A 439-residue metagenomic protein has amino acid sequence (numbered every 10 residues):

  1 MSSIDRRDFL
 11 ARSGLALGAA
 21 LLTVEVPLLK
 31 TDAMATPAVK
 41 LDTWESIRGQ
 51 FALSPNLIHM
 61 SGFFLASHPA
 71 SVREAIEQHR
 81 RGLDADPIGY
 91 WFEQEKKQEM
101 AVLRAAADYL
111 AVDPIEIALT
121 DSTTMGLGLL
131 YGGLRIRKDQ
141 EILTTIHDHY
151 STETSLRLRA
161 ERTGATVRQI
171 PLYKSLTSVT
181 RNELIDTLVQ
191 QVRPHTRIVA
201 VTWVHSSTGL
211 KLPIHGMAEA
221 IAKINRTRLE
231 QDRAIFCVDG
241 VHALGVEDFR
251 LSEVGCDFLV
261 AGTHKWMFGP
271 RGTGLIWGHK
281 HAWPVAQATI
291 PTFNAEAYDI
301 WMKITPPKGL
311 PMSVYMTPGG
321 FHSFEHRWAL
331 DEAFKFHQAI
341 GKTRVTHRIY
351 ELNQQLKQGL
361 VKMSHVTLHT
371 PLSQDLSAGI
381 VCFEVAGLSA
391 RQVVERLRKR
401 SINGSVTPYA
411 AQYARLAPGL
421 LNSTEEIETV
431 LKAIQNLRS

Functional and structural regions predicted by a protein language model:
S2-S439: Pyridoxal 5′-phosphate
